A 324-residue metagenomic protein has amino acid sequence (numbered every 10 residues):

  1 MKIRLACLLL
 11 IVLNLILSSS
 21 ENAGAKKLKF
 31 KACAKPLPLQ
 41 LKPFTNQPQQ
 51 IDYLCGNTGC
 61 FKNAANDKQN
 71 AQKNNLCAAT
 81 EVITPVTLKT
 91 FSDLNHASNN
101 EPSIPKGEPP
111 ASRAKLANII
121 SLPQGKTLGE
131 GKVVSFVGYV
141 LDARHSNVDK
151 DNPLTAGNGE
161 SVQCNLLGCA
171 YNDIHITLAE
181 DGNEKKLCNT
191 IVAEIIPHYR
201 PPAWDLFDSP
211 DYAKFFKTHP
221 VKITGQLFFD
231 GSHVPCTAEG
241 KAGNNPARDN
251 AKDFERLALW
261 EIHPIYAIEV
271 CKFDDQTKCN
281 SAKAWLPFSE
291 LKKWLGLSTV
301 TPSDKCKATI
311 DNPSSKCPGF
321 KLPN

Functional and structural regions predicted by a protein language model:
M1-L5: Positively charged n-region of N-terminal signal peptides that target proteins for export
C7-I16: Bacterial N-terminal signal peptides
I16-S18, T277: Hydrophobic alpha-helical segments
S19, A23-A25: Boundary at the C-terminal end of the N-terminal hydrophobic targeting segment
K26-N324: OB-fold and OB-like single-stranded nucleic-acid-recognition modules and their adjacent interaction interfaces
